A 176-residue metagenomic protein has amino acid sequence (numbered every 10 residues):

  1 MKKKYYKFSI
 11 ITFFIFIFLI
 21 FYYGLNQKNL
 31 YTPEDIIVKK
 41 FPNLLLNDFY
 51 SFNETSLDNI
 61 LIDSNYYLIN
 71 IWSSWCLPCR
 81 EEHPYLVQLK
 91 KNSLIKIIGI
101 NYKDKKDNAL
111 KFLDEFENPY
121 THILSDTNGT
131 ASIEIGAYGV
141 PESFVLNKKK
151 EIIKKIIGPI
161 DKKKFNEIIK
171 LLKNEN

Functional and structural regions predicted by a protein language model:
M1-N47: N-terminal targeting signals for export/organelle localization
N29-L61, E115, F165-N174: N-terminal, intrinsically disordered, polar/charged segments of Gram-positive cell-envelope systems that serve as
S56-R80, L86: Short active-site neighborhood of thiol/selenol oxidoreductases, capturing the structured segment around
L68-I69, I97, S143: Hydrophobic beta-strand anchors of alpha/beta hydrolase catalytic cores
R80-E117, T127-E134: Structural microenvironment flanking redox-active thiols in thiol-disulfide oxidoreductases
D114-P119, D126-N176: Thiol/disulfide oxidoreductase modules built on the thioredoxin-like
